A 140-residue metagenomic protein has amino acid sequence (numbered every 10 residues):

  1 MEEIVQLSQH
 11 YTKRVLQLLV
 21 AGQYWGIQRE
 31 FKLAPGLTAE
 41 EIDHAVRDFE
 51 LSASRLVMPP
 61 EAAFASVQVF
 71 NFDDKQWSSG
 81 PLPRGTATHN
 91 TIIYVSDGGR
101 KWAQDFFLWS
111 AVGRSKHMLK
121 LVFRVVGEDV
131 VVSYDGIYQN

Functional and structural regions predicted by a protein language model:
M1-A21, R29: Short, low-complexity N-terminal intrinsically disordered segments enriched in polar/charged residues
I4, I27, I42, V46 (+3 more regions): Weak global preference for isoleucine
L19, P35-T38, D97: Central antiparallel beta-sheet cores of small beta-barrel/beta-sandwich binding domains
F31-P83: Short solvent-exposed beta->alpha transition segments
F70-N140: Exposed beta-sheet edge and beta->alpha loop/turn motif
